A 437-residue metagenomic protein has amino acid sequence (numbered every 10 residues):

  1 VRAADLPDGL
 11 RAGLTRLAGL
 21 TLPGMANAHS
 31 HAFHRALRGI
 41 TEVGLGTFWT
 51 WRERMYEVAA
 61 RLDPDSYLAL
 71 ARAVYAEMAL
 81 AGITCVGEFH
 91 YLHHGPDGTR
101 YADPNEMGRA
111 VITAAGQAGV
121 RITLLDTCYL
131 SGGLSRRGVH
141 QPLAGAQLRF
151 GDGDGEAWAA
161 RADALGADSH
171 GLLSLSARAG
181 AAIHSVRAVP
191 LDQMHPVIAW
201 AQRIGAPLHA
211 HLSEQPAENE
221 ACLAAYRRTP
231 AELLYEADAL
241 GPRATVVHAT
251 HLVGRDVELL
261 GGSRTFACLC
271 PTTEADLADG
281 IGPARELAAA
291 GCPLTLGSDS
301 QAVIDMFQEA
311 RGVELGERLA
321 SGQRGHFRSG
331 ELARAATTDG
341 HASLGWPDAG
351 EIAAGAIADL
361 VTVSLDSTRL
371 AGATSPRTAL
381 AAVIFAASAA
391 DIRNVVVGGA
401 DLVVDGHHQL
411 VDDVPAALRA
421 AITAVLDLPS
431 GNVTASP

Functional and structural regions predicted by a protein language model:
V1-L22, G171: Histidine-rich, glycine-flanked metal-binding segment
A4-L10, A336-P437: Active-site microenvironment of metallo-dependent hydrolases
L20-T21, G39-R121, E156-L173, R419-A424 (+1 more regions): Alpha-helical scaffold segments that flank or form the walls of functional sites
P23-R35, P207-P216: Histidine-centered catalytic micro-motifs
G39-I40, P216-R228, D256-L260, A278-L287 (+2 more regions): Histidine/acidic-residue-rich catalytic or RNA/ligand-binding cores of hydrolases and nuclease-related proteins
D97-A249: Metal-coordinating catalytic core of metallo-dependent amide/deamination hydrolases
A201-P207, A239-P242, L259-C268, A289-L294 (+1 more regions): Glycine-enriched alpha-helix->loop->beta-strand junction motifs that scaffold or abut catalytic
E236-R243, R285-R369: His/Asp/Glu-enriched, well-ordered alpha-helical/loop segment that forms or immediately abuts the divalent-metal
